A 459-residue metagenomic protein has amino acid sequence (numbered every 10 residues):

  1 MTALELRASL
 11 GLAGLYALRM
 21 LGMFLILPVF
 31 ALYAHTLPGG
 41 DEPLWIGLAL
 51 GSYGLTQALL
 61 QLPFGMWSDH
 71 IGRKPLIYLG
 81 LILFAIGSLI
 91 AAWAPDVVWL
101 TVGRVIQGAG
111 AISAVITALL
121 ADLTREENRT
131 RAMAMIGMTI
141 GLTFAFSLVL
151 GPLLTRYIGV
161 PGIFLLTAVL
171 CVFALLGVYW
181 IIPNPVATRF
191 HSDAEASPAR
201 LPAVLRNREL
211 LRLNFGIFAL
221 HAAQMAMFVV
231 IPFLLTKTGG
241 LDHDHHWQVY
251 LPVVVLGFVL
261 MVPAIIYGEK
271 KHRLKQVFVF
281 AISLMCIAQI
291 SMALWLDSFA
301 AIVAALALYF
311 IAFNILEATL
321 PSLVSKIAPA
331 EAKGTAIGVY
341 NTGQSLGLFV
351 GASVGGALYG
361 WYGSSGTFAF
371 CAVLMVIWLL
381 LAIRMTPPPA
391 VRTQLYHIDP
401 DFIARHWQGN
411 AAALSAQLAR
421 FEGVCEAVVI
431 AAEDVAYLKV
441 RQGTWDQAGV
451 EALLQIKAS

Functional and structural regions predicted by a protein language model:
M1-E5, P183-G216: Juxtamembrane intracellular "pre-TM" segments in multi-pass secondary transporters
P28-P43, V229-H245: Short amphipathic helix-loop junctions that connect adjacent transmembrane helices in Major Facilitator Superfamily/SLC
L59-P95: Conserved MFS/SLC helix-loop-helix module at the cytosolic interface between two early adjacent transmembrane helices
L60-G72, L260-R273, Y359: Helix-to-loop junctions at the C-terminal end of transmembrane segments in multipass secondary transporters
H70-G80, E269-I282: Cytoplasmic membrane-interface "Motif A"-like loop-to-helix N-cap segments of 12-TM Major Facilitator Superfamily
G103-G141: Cytoplasmic helix-loop-helix junction between adjacent transmembrane helices in 12-TM secondary transporters
I136-W180: Helix-loop-helix hairpin linking two adjacent transmembrane segments in secondary transporters
V169-T188, W378-T386: C-terminal membrane-cytosol helix-exit motif in multi-pass small-molecule transporters
